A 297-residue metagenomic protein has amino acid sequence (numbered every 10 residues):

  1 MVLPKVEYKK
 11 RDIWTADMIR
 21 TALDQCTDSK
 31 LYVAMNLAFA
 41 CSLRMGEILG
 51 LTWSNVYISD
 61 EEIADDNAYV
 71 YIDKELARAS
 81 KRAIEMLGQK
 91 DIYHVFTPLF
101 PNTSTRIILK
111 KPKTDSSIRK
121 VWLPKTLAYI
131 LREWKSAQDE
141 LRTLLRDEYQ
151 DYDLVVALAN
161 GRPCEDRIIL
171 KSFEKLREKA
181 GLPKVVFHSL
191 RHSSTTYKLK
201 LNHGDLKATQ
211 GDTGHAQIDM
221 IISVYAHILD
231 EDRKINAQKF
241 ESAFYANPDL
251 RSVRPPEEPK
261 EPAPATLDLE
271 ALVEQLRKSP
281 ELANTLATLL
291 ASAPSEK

Functional and structural regions predicted by a protein language model:
M1-W53, I63-N67, S116-I118: Basic, Lys/Arg- and aromatic-enriched nucleic-acid-binding interface segment
K5-V6, I13, L76, T213-K239: Catalytic-site neighborhood detector that most strongly recognizes the C-terminal catalytic loop/helix of tyrosine
Q25, L51, W134-A137, L201 (+1 more regions): Residue-level signal for well-ordered alpha-helical positions
N36, A40, E47, I168 (+3 more regions): C-terminal catalytic core of tyrosine-transesterase DNA break-rejoin enzymes
V56-A64, E165, K184, H203-A226 (+1 more regions): Short, polar N-cap/turn motifs at the start of nucleic acid-interacting alpha helices
I58-E62, D66-Y69, K74-D115, L127 (+1 more regions): C-terminal secondary-structure termini that scaffold catalytic or DNA-interacting sites
T97-I108, P112-L182: Active-site/catalytic core of tyrosine-dependent DNA strand-transfer enzymes
